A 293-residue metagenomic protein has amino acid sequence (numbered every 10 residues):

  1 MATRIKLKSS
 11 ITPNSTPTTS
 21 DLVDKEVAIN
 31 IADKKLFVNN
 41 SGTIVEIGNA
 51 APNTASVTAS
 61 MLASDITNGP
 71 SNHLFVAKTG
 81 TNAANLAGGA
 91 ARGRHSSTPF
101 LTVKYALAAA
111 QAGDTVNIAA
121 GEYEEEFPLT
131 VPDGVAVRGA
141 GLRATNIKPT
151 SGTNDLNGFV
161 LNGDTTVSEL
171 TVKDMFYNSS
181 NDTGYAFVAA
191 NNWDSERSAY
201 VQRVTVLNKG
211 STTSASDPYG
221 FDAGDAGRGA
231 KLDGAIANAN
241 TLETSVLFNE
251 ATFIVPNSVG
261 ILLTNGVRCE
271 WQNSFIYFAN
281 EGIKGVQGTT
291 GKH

Functional and structural regions predicted by a protein language model:
M1-V27, D33, E46-A50, S64: Extracellular/surface-exposed low-complexity repeats and stalk/linker segments enriched in Gly/Pro and small polar
I5, A50-V57, L62, I66-N68 (+2 more regions): Low-complexity, small-hydrophobic/phenylalanine-enriched stretches that adopt extended beta/coil conformations used
S9, P13, S64-Y105, E122 (+1 more regions): Right-handed parallel beta-helix/beta-solenoid
I11-P13, A32-K35, S41-T43, T79-L86 (+4 more regions): Acidic glycine-/aspartate-rich tracts in secreted/extracellular proteins
S20-F37, N72-A77, P99, V103 (+1 more regions): Short hydrophobic/aromatic-rich beta-strand motifs
V27-A50, M61, A84-G89, G93: Short, surface-exposed terminal/edge motifs of secreted or surface/virion proteins that either
Q111, E124-R138, N146-R197, A223 (+1 more regions): Extracellular beta-strand-rich solenoid/capping regions of secreted or surface-exposed proteins that bind or remodel
R138-R143, D164-D174, S195-T212, D217-Y219 (+3 more regions): Right-handed parallel beta-helix
